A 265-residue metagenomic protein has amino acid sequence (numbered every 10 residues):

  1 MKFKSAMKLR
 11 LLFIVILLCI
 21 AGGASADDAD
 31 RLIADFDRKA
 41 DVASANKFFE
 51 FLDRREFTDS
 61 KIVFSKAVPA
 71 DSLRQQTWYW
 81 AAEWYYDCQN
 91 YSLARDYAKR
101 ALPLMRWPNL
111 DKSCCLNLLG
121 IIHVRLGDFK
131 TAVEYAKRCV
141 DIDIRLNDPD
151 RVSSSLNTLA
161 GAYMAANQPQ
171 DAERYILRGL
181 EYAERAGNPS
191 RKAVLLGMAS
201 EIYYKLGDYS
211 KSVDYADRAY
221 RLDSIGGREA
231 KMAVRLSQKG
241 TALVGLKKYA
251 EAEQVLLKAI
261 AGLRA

Functional and structural regions predicted by a protein language model:
V42, S60, D71-S72, S92 (+2 more regions): Coil residues (strongly favoring Ser/Thr
F49-L52, F64-S65, Y85, M105 (+6 more regions): Eukaryotic all-alpha helical interaction scaffolds
R55-E56, Q89, G127, N147 (+4 more regions): Residue-level detector of the short coil/turn that links helix A to helix B within each tetratricopeptide repeat
T58-D59, S92, K130, D150 (+5 more regions): Residue register within tetratricopeptide repeats
S60-K61, A94, R100-A101, A132 (+7 more regions): Tetratricopeptide repeat
S65-K66, K99, K137, I144 (+6 more regions): Alpha-solenoid helical repeat scaffolds
V68-P69, M105-L110, I142-D148, Y182-N188 (+2 more regions): Short coil/turn linkers that connect adjacent helices within long alpha-helical scaffolds, especially alpha-solenoid
Y79-D87, S113-R125, D150-A165, S190-K205 (+1 more regions): Conserved alpha-helical positions within TPR/SEL1-like repeat arrays
